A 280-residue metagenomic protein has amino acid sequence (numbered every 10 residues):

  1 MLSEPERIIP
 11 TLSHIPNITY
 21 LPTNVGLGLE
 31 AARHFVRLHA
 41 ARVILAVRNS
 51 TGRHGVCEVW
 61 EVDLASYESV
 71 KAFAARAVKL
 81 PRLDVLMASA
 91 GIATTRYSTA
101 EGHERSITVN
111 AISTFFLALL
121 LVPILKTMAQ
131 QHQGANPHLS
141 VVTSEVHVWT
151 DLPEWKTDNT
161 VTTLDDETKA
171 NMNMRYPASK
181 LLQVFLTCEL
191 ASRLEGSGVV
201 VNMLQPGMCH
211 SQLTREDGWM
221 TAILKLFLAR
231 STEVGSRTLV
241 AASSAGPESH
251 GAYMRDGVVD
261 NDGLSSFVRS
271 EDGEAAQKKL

Functional and structural regions predicted by a protein language model:
M1-L80, D84, A93-T95, D151-L280: NAD(P)H-dependent oxidoreductase Rossmann-fold/reductase module
D84-V85, A135-T143, V200-N202: Conserved catalytic-site loops of classical short-chain dehydrogenases/reductases
M87, L117-L121, L125, L186-T187 (+1 more regions): Hydrophobic positions on the long internal alpha-helix of Rossmann-like NAD(P)-dependent oxidoreductase domains
S89-I92, I112, E145: Active-site pre-Tyr helix/loop in NAD(P)-dependent dehydrogenases
A93-N110: Short alpha-helical oligomerization interface
R105-S113, A178-S179, R230: Glycine-rich NAD(P)-binding loop of the Rossmann-fold in SDR/ketoreductase-type enzymes
V109-Q133, L139, H147-D151, A191-S192: Amphipathic alpha-helical dimer-interface segment in Rossmann-like NAD(P)H-dependent oxidoreductases
S144-H147, P206: Glycine-rich His-Gly loop
